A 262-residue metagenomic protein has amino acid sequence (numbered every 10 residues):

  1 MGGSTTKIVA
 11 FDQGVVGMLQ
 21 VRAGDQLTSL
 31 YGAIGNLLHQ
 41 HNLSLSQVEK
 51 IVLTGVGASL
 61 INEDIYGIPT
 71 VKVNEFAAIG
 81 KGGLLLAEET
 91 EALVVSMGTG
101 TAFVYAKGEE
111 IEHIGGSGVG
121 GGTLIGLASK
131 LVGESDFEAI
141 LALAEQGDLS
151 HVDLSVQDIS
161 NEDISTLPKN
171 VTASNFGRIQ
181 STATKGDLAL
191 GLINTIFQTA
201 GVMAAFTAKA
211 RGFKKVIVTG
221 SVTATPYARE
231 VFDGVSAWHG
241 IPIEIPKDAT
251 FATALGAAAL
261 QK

Functional and structural regions predicted by a protein language model:
M1-G32, N36, I111: Short glycine-rich, Thr/Ser-proximal phosphate-binding strand/loop in the N-terminal lobe of ATP-dependent enzymes
V15-A23, H41-E75, I111-H113: Short beta-strand-loop/turn "lid" adjacent to the catalytic site in phosphate-handling enzymes
I34-E49, M203-K214: Phosphate/pyrophosphate-binding loops at sites that engage ATP/ADP/AMP, CoA/4′-phosphopantetheine, polyphosphate
V48-V52, A92-S96, G116: Short glycine-aspartate micro-motif
L53-L60, F206-V235, T250: Glycine-rich phosphate-binding loops at beta-strand->alpha-helix junctions
I61, G67-V95, G100-E109, L255-K262: Conserved phosphate-binding catalytic cores of ATP/NTP-utilizing and phosphoryl-transfer enzymes
G80-L86, L124-S129, I241-K262: Glycine-rich phosphate-binding/hydrolytic loop that grips phosphoryl groups
S129-M203, T207: Active-site rim beta-loop-alpha module in soluble metabolic enzymes
